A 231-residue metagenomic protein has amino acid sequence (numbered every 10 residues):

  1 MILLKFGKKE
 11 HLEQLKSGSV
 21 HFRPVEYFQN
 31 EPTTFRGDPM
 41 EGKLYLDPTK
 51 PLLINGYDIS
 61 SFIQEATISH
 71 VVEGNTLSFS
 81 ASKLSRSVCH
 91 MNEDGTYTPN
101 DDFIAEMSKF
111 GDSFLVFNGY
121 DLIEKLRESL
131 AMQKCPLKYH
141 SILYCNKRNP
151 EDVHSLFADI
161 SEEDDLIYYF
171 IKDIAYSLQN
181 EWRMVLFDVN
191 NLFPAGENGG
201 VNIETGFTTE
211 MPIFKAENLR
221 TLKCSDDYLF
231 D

Functional and structural regions predicted by a protein language model:
M1-D231: NAD-dependent ADP-ribosyltransferases
